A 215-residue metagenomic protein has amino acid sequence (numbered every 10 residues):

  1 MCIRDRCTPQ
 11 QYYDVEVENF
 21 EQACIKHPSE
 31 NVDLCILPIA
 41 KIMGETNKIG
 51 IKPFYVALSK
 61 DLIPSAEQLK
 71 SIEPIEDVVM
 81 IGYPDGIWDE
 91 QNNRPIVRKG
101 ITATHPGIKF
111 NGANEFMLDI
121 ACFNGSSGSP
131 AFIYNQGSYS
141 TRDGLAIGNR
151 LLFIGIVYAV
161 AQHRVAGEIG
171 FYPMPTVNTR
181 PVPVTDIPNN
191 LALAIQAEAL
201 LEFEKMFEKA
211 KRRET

Functional and structural regions predicted by a protein language model:
R4-G128, I133-Q136, R142-D143, N149-I154 (+3 more regions): Serine endopeptidase catalytic core focused on the charge-relay Asp
V160, V165, Y172-T176: Outer membrane pore-forming secretion/assembly proteins and partners of Gram-negative envelopes
T176-I187: Short helix/strand-capping connector loops at secondary-structure junctions
R180, E202, F207-T215: C-terminal recognition in membrane/secretory proteostasis and scaffolding
